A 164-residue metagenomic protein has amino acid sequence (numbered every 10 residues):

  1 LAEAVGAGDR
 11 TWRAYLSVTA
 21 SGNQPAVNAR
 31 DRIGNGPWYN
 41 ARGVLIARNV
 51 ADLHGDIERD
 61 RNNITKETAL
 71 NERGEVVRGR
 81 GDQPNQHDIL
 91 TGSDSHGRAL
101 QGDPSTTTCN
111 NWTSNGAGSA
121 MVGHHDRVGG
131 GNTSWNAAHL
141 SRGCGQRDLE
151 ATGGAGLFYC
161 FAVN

Functional and structural regions predicted by a protein language model:
L1-N164: Secreted/extracellular ectodomain signature
